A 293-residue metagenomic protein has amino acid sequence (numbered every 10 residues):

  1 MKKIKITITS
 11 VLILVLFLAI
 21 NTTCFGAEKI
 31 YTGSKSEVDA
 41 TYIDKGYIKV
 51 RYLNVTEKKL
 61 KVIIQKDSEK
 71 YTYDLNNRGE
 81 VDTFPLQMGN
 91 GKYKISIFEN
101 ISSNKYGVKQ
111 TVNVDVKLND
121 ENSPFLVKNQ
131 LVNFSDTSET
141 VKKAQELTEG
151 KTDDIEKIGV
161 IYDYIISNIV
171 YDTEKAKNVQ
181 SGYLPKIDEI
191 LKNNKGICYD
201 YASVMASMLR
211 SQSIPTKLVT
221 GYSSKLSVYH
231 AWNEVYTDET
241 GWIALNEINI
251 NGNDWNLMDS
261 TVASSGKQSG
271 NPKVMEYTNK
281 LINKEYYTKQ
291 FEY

Functional and structural regions predicted by a protein language model:
K2-D153, I243-L245, K280-Y293: N-terminal accessory/pre-domain segments preceding catalytic cores
I13, Y162-I166, A206: Generic solvent-exposed, charged/amphipathic alpha-helical segments that serve as macromolecular interface scaffolds
V38-A40, E174-S181, C198-S203: Short N-terminal helix-initiation segments at or just after the protein's N-terminus
L118, N193-G196, S224: Alpha-helix capping and helix-loop boundary segments enriched in small/acidic/polar residues
Q130-N193, N253, M258, A263-S264 (+1 more regions): Secondary-structure boundary elements
K157-I161, N194-L209: Active-site nucleophilic cysteine motif
D200-L281, Y293: Hydrophobic/aromatic-rich core segments of domains that either
